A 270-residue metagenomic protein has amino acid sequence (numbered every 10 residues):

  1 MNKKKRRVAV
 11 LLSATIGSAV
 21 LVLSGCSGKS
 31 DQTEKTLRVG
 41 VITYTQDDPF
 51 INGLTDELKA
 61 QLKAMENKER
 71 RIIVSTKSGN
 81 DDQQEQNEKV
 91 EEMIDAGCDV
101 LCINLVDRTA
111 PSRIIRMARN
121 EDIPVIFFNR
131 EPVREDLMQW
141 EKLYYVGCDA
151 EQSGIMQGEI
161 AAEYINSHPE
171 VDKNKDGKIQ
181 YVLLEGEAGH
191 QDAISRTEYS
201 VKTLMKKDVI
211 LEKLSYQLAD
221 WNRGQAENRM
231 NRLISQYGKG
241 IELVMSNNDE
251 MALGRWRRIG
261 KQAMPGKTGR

Functional and structural regions predicted by a protein language model:
N2-K5, C26-R270: A residue-level marker of the well-folded mature domains of exported/periplasmic proteins
R6-S27: Sec-dependent N-terminal signal peptides of Gram-positive bacterial secreted proteins and lipoproteins
